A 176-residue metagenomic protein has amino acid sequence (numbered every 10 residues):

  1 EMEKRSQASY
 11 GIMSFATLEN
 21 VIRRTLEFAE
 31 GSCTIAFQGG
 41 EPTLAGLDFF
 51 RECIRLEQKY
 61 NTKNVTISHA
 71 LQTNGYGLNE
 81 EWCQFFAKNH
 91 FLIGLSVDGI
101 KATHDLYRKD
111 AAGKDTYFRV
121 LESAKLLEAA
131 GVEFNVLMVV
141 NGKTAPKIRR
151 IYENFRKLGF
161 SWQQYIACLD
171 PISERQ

Functional and structural regions predicted by a protein language model:
E1-M13: Canonical Radical SAM [4Fe-4S] cluster-binding loop centered on the CxxxCxxC motif and its immediate flanking residues
Q7, F15-A36, A45-I172: Radical SAM/AdoMet-radical enzyme domain recognition
G40-E41: Active-site neighborhood of divalent metal-dependent phosphoester/pyrophosphate hydrolases
R175-Q176: C-terminal active-site-proximal or functional interface alpha/beta core segments in diverse enzymes
